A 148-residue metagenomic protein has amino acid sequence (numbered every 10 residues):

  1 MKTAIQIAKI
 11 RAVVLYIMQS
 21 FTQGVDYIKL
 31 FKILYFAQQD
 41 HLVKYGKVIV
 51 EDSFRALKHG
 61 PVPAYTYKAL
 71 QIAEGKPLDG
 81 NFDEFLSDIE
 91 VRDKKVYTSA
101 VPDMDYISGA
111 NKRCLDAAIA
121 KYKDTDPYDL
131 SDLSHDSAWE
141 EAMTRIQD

Functional and structural regions predicted by a protein language model:
M1-D148: Domain-edge interaction signal
